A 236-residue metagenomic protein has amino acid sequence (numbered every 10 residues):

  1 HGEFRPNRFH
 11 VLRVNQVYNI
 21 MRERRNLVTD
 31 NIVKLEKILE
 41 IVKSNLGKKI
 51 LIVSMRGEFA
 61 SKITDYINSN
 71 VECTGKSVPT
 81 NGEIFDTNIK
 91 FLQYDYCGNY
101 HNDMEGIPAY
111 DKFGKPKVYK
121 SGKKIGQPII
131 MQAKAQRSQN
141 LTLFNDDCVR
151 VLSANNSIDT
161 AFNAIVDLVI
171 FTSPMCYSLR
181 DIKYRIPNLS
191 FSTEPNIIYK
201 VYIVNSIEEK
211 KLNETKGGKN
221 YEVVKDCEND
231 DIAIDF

Functional and structural regions predicted by a protein language model:
G2-S69, Y96-N102: Conserved helicase/translocase motor-coupling segment
L39-V42, L141-T142, I158-D159: Short hydrophobic/charged patches on amphipathic alpha-helices used for structural packing and interfaces
L51-V53, K62, T80, K90-N155: Conserved helicase ATPase core of P-loop NTP-dependent helicases/translocases
V53, I170-S173, V201: Conserved beta-strand segments of the P-loop GTPase G domain that flank and frequently precede/overlap
I107-A109, A161-A164, S178-K183, S206-E214: Switch/connector loops and helix/strand junctions flanking conserved nucleotide-binding motifs in nucleotide-processing
N156-T193: Conserved RecA-like helicase motor core of SF1/SF2 enzymes
N188-T215: Conserved segment of the helicase C-terminal RecA-like domain
E208-F236: Long, hydrophobic alpha-helical segments
